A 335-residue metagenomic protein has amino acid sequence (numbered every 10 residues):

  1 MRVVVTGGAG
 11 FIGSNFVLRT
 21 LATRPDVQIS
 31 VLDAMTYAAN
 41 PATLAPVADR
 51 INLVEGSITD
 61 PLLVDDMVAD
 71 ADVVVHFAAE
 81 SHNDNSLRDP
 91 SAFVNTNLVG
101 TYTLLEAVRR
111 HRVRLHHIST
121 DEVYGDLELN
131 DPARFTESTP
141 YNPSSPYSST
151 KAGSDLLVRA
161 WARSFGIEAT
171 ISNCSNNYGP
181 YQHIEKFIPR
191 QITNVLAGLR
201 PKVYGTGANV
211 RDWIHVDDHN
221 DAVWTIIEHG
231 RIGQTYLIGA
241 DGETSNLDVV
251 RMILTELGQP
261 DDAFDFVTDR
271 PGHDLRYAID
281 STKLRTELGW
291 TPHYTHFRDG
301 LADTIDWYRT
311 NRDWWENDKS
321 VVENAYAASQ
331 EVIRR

Functional and structural regions predicted by a protein language model:
M1, T36, V75, H82 (+8 more regions): Generic anion/oxyanion-binding catalytic loop in active/binding sites
M1-N177, W307-N311, N317-R335: N-terminal Rossmann-like NAD(P)+-binding domain of SDR-like oxidoreductases, especially those catalyzing
F11, S145, G179, K186 (+3 more regions): Amphipathic alpha-helical recognition patches that constitute DNA-binding helices
P41, D65, L87, I184-I188 (+3 more regions): Conserved strand-to-helix beginnings and helix N-cap segments that scaffold or border functional pockets
G56, T103, V195-R335: C-terminal substrate-binding subdomain of Rossmann-fold SDR/epimerase-dehydratase oxidoreductases
L63, V73, A92, V99 (+3 more regions): Residue-level recognition of oxygen-bearing side chains
P132, P143-T150, P180, I184-I188 (+1 more regions): The catalytic Tyr-centered alpha-helix of NAD(P)H-dependent dehydrogenases
G153, L157, W161, Q191 (+2 more regions): Hydrophobic alpha-helix immediately C-terminal to the catalytic Tyr-X-X-X-Lys motif of short-chain
